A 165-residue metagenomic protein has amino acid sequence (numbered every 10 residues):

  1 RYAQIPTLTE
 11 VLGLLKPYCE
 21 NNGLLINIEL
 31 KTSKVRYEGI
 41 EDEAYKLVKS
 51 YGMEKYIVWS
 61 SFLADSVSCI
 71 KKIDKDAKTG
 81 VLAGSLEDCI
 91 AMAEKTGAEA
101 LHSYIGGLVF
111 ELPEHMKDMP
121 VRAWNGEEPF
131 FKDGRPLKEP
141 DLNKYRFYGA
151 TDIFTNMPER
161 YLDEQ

Functional and structural regions predicted by a protein language model:
R1-K78, S103, K117: Metal-dependent phosphodiesterase/phospholipase catalytic core, i.e., the His/Asp/Glu-rich active-site region
G80-Q165: C-terminal active-site rim and adjoining tail of enzyme catalytic domains
